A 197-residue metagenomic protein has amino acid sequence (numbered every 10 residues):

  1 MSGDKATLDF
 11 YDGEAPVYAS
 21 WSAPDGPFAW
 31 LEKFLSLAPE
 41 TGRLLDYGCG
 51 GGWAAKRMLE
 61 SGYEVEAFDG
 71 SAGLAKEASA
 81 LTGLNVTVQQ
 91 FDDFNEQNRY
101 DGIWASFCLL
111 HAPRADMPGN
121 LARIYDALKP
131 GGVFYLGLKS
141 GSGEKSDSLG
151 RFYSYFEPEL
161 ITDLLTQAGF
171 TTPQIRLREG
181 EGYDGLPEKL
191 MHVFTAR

Functional and structural regions predicted by a protein language model:
M1-P39: Conserved class I S-adenosyl-L-methionine
T41-G48: Conserved class I S-adenosyl-L-methionine
G51-D93: Class I SAM-dependent methyltransferase SAM/SAH-binding core
D93-I103: A short acidic, Gly/Pro-enriched loop at the edge of an enzyme's catalytic core that lines a small-molecule cofactor
P118-P130: A short glycine-rich, Lys/Arg-flanked "PGG" loop and its adjoining helix->strand segment in the class I
G131-L138: Conserved beta-strand signature within the Rossmann-like core of class I S-adenosyl-L-methionine
K145-L160: Acceptor-substrate binding/catalytic loop of class I
G182-R197: Core SAM-dependent methyltransferase catalytic element
